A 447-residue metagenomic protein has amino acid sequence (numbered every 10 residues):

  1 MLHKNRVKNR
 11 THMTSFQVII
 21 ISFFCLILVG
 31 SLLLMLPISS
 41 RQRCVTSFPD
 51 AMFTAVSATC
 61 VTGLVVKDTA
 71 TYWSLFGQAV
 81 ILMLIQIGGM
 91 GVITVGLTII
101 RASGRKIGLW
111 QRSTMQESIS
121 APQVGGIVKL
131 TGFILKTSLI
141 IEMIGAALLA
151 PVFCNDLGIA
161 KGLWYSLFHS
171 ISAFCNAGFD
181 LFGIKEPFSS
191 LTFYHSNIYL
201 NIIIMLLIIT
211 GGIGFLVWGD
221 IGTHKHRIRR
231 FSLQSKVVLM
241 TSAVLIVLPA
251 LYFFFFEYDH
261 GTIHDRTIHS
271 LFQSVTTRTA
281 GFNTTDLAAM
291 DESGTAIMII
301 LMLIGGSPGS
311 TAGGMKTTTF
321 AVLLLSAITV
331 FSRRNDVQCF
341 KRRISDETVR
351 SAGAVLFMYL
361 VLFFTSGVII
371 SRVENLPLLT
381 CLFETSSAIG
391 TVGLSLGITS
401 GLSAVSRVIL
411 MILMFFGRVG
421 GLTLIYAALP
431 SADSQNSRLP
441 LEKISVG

Functional and structural regions predicted by a protein language model:
M1-G447: Membrane-proximal intracellular helices of multi-pass ion channels
